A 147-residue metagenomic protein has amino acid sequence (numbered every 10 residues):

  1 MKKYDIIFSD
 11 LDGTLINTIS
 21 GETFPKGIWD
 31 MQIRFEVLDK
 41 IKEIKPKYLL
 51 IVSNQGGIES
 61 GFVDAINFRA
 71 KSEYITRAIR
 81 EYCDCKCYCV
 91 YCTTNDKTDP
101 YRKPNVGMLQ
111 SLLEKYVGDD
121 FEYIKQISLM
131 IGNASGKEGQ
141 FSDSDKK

Functional and structural regions predicted by a protein language model:
M1-K147: HAD-like aspartate-dependent phosphatase fold
